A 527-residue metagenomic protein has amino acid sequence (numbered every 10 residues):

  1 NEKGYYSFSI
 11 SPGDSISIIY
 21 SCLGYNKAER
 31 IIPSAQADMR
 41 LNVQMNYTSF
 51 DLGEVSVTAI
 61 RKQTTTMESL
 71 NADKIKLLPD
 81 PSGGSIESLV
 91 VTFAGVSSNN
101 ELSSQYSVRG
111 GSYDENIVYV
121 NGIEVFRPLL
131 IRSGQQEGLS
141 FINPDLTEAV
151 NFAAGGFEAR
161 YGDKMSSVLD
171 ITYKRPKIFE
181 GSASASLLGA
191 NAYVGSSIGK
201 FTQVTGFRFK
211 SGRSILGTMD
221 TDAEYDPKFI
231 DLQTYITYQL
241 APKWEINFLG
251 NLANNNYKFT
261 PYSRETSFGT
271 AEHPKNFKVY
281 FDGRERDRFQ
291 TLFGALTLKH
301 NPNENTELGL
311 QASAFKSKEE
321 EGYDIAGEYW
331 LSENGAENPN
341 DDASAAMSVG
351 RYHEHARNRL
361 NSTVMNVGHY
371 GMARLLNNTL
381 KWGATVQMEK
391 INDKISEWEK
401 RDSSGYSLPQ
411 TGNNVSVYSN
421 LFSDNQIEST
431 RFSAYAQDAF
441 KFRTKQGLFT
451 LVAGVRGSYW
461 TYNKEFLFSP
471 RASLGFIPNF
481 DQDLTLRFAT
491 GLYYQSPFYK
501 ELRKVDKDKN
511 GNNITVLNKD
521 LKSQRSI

Functional and structural regions predicted by a protein language model:
S7-S9, L77, E124-F152: Short acidic/polar hinge/loop motifs at secondary-structure boundaries that mediate gating or recognition
S17-N26, A35-P79, E87, Y113-E115 (+1 more regions): Short, acidic, small-residue-rich periplasmic hinge/interaction motif at the N-terminus of Gram-negative outer-membrane
L41-V43, S140-E180: A beta-strand signature from Gram-negative outer-membrane beta-barrel systems, especially the internal plug domain
E87-E124: Extracytoplasmic beta-strand/coil segments of soluble accessory domains associated with Gram-negative outer-membrane
S182, S186-F209, D222-P261, E285-L310 (+1 more regions): Transmembrane beta-barrel wall of Gram-negative outer-membrane proteins
G212, A223, E245-I246, G250-N301 (+2 more regions): Flexible loop and strand-edge segments within Gram-negative outer membrane beta-barrel domains
N276-F293, T297, S423-I427, Y494-I527: Outer-membrane beta-barrel signature, preferentially recognizing the C-terminal barrel domain of Gram-negative
D341-L448, T490: Outer-membrane beta-barrel transmembrane domain signature of Gram-negative proteins, especially the mid-to-C-terminal
